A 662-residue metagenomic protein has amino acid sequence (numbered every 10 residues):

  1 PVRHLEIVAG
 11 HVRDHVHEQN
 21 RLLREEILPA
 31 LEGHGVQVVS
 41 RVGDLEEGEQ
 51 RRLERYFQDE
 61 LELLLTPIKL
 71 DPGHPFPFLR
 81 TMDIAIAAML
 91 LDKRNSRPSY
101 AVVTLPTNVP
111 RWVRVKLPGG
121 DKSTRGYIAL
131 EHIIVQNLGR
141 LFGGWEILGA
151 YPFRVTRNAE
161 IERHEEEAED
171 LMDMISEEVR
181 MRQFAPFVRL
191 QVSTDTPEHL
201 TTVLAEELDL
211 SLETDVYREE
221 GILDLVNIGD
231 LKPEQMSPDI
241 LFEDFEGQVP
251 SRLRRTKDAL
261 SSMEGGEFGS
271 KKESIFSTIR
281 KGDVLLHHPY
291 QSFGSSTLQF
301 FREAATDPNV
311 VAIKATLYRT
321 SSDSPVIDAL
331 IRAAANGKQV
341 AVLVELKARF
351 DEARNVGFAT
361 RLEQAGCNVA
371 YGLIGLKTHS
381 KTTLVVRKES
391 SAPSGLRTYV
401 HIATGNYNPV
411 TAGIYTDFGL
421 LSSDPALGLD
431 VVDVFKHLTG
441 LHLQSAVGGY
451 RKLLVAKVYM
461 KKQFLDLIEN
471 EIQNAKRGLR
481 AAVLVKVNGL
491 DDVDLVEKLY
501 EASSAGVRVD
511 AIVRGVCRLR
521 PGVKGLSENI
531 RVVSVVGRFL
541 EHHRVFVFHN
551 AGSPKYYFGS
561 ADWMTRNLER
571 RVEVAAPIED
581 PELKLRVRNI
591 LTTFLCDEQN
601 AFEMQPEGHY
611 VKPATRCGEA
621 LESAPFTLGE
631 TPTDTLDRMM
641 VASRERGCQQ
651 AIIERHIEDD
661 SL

Functional and structural regions predicted by a protein language model:
P1-V483, E501-A505, C517-F539, V545-L662: N-terminal localization/anchoring segments of enzymes in phospholipid and broader phosphate metabolism
V493: Active-site glycine- and acidic-residue-rich loops that bind and position anionic ligands or nucleotide-like cofactors
R508-I512: Hydrophobic alpha/beta core scaffold segments
